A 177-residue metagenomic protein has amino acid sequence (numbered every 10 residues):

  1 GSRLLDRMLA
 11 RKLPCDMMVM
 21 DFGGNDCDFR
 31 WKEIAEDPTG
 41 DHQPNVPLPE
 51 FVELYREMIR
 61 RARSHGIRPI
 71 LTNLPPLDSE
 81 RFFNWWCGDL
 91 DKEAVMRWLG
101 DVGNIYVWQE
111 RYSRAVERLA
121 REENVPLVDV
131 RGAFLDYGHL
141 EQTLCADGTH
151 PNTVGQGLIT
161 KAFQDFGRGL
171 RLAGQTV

Functional and structural regions predicted by a protein language model:
S2-V177: Alpha-helical cap/lid subdomain in secreted, periplasmic, or secretory-pathway luminal O-acyl-processing enzymes
